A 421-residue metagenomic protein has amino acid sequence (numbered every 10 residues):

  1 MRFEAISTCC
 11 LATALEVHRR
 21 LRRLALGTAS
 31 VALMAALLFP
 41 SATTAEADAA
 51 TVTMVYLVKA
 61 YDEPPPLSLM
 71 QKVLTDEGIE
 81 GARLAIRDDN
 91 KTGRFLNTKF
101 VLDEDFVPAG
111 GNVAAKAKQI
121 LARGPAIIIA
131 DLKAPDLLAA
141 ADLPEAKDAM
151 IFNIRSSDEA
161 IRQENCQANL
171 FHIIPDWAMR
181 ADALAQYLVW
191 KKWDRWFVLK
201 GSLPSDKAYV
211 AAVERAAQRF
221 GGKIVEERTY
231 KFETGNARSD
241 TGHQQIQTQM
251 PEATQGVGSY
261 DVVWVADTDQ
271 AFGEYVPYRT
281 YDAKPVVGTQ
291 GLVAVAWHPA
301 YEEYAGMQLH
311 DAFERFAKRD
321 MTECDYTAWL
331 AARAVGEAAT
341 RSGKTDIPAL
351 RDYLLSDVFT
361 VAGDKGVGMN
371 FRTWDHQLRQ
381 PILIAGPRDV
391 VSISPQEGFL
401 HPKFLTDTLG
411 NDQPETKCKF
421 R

Functional and structural regions predicted by a protein language model:
M1-L21: N-terminal secretory signal peptides that target proteins for export/translocation
R2-I6, T44-R421: Extracytosolic ligand-binding ectodomains
S7, A12, G27, A42-T43: Intrinsically disordered/low-complexity terminal segments and short unstructured peptides
A12, L33-M34, D407: Residue-level detector of alpha-helical transmembrane segments in integral membrane proteins
E16, T28-V31, E46: Detector for intrinsically disordered, low-structure N-terminal pre-sequences
G27-P40: Bacterial N-terminal signal peptides
